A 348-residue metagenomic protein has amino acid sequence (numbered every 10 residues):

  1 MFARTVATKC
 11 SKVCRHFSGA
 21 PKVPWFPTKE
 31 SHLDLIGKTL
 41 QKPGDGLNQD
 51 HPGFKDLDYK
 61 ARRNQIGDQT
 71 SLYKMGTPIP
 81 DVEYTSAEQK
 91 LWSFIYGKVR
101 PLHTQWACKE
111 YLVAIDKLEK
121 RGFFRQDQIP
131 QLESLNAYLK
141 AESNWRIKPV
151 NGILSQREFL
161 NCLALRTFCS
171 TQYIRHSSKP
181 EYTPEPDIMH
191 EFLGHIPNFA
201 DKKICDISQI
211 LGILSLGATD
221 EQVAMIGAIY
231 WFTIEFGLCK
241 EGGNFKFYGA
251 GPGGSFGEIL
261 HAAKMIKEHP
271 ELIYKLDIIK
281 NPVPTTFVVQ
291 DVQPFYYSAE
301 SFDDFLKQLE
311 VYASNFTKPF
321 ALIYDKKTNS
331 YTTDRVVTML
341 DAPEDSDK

Functional and structural regions predicted by a protein language model:
F2-V6, C10-F199, P294-F295, A299-K348: The feature captures two recurrent sequence modes
E133, D187-H190, C205, Q209 (+1 more regions): Non-catalytic, well-ordered alpha-helical scaffold segments
P149-L154, K203-S208, E221, N244: Short coil/turn segments at secondary-structure boundaries
T171-K179, G242, A263-I278, A342-D347: Short, Lys/Arg-enriched charge-dense amphipathic segments
L193-G212, L216-D220: Beta-strand-enriched cores of mature, soluble protein domains
I213-G249, G257: Extended, Lys/Arg-enriched charged tracts that mediate electrostatic binding to polyanionic substrates
G251-T328: A recognition module on extended beta-rich or small alphabeta surfaces enriched in W/G with H and D/E
